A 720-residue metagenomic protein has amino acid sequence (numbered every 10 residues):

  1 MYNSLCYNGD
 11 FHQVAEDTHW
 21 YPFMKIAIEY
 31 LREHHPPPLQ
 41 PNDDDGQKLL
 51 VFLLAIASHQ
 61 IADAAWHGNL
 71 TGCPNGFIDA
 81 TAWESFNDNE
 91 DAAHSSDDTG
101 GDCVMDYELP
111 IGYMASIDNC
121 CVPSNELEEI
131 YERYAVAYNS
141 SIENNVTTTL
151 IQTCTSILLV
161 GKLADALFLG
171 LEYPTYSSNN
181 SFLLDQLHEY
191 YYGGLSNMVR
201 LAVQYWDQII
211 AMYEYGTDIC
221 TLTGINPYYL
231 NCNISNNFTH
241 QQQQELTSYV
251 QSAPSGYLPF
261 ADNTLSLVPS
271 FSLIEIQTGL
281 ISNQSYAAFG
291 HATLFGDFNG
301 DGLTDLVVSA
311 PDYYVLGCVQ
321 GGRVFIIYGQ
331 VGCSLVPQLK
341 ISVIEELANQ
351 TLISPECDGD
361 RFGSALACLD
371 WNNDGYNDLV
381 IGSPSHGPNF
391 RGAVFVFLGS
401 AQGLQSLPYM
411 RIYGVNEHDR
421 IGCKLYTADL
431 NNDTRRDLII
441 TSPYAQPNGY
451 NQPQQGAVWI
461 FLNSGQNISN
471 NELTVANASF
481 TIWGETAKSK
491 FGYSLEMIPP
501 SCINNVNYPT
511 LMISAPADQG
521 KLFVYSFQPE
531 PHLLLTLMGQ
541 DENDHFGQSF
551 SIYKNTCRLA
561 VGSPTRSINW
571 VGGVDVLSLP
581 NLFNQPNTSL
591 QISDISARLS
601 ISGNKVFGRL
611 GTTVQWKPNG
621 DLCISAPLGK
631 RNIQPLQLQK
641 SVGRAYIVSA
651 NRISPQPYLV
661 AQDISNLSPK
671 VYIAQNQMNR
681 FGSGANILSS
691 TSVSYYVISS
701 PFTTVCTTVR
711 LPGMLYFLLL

Functional and structural regions predicted by a protein language model:
M1-I56, Q60-S270: N-terminal leader/auxiliary helical segments
L258-G279, Y314-T351, N389-R411, Y444-T481 (+5 more regions): Beta-propeller blade repeat segments, especially FG-GAP/WD-type strand-to-loop junctions in 6- to 7-bladed propeller
I276-A292, L352-A365, I412-L425, I482-M497 (+3 more regions): Repeat-based blade/solenoid architectures
S282-F298, G302-L303, S309-P311: Beta-strand-rich domains and repeat architectures in extracellular enzymes and scaffolds, especially beta-propellers
Y286, N299-T304, G359, L369-N377 (+10 more regions): Residues in Ca2+-coordinating acidic/glycine-rich loops
H291-G300, G363-N373, C423-R435, Y493-N504 (+4 more regions): Beta-propeller blade termini
L306-A310, L379-S383, L438-S442, L511-A515 (+3 more regions): Hydrophobic beta-strand segments that make up the repeating blades of beta-propeller and related beta-repeat
